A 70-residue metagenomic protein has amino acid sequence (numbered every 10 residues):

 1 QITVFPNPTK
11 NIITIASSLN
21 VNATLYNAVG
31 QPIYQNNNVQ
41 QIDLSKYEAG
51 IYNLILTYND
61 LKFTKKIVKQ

Functional and structural regions predicted by a protein language model:
Q1-Q70: C-terminal outer-membrane/trafficking sorting elements
